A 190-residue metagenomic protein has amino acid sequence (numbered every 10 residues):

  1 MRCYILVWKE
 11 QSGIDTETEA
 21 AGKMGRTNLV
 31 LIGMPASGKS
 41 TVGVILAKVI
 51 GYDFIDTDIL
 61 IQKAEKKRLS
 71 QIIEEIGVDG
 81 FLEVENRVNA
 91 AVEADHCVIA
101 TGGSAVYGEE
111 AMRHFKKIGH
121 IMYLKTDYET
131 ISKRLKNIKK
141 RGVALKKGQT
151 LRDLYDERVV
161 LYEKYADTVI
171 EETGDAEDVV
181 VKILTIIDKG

Functional and structural regions predicted by a protein language model:
W8, E19-R26, I45, V49 (+1 more regions): NTP-dependent small-molecule kinase module
L31: Hydrophobic anchor at the beta1->P-loop junction of P-loop NTPases
M34: P-loop (Walker A) phosphate-binding loop of NTP-binding proteins
S37: ATP-binding Walker
S40: Walker A/P-loop
V49-T57: Post-Walker A helix-loop "phosphate-sensing" segment adjacent to the P-loop in P-loop NTPases
I59-A105, E109-H114, L161: ATP-dependent small-molecule kinase phosphotransfer cores that center on conserved nucleotide phosphate-binding segments
I118-V159: A glycine- and Lys/Arg-enriched "phosphate-lid" helix/loop adjacent to the NTP-binding pocket of small-molecule kinases
